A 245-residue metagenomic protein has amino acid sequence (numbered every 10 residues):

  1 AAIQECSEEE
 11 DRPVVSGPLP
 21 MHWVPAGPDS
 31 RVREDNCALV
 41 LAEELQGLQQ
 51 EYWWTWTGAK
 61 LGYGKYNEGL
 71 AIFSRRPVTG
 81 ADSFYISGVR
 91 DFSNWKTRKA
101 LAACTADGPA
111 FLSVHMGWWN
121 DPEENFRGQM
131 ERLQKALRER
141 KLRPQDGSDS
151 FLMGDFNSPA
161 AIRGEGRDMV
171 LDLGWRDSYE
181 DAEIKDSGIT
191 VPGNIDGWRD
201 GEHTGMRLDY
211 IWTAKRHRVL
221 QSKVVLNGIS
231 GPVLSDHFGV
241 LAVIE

Functional and structural regions predicted by a protein language model:
A1: An N-terminally biased module of ancient metal coordination in phosphate/nucleic-acid-related enzymes
Q4-V32: Active-site neighborhood of divalent metal-dependent phosphoester/pyrophosphate hydrolases
W23, R33, Q46-G47, E51-E245: Active-site regions of metal-assisted phosphoester/phosphodiester hydrolases, unifying DNase/endonuclease modules
P28-R33, C37, E43: FAD-dependent flavoprotein oxygenase/oxidase catalytic domain
